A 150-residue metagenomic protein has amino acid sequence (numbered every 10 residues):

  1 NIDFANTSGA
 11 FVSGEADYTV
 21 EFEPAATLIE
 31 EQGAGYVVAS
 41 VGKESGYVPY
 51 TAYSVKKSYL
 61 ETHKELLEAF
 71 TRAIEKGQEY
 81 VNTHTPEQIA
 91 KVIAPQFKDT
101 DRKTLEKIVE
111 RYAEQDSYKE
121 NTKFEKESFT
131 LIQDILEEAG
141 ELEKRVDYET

Functional and structural regions predicted by a protein language model:
N1-D3: Short beta-strand-to-loop elements that line the ligand-binding cleft of bilobed periplasmic-binding protein-like
A5-F97: Pocket-lining segment of extracytoplasmic ligand-binding domains
Y36, E143-K144: Residue-level detector of short coil/turn "hinge" positions at structural boundaries
K56, E125, T150: Residue-level signal for threonine
E61-E143: Secondary-structure end/capping motifs
K144-T150: Hinge/cleft segment of the Venus flytrap/periplasmic-binding protein
